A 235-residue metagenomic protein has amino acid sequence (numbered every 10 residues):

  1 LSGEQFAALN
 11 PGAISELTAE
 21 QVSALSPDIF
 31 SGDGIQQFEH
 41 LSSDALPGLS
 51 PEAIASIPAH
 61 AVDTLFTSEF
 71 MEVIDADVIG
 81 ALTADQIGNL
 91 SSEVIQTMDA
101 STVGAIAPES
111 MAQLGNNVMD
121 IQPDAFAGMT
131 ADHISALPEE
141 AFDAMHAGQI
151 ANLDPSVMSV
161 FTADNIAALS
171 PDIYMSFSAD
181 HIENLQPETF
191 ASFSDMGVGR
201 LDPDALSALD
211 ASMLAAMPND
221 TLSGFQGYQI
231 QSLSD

Functional and structural regions predicted by a protein language model:
L1-D235: General marker for long, soluble alpha-helical cores
